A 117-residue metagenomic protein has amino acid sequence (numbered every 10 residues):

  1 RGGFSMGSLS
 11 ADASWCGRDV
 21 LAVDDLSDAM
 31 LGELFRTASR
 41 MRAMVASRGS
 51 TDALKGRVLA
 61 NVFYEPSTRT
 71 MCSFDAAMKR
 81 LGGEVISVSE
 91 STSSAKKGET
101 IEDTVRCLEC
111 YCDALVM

Functional and structural regions predicted by a protein language model:
F4-A76: Positively charged, low-complexity intrinsically disordered leader regions
V58-C112: Active-site cofactor/substrate anionic-group-binding motifs, chiefly glycine- and Lys/Arg-rich phosphate-binding loops
